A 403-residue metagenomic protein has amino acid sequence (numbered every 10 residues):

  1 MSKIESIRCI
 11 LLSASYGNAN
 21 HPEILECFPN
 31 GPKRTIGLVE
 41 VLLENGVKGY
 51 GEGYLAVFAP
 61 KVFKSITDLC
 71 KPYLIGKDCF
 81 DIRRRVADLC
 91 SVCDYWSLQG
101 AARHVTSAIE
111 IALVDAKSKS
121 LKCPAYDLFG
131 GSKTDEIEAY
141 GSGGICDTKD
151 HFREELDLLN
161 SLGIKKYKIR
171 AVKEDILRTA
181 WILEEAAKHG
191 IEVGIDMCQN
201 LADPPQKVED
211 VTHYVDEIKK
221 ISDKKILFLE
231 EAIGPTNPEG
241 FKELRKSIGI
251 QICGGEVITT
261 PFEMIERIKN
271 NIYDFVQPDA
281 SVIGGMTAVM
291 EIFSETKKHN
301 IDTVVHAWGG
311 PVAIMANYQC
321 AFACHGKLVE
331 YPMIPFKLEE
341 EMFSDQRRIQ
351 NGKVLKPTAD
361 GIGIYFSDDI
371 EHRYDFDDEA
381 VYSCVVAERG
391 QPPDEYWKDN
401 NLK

Functional and structural regions predicted by a protein language model:
M1-L38, Y54-A59, I75-C79, L89: Motif-centric detector for short Cys/His coordination patterns
S2-L12, Y16-A19, G31, G310-K403: Flexible C-terminal active-site loop/helix
G37-E44, R347: Short beta-strand elements
L42-S120, E395, L402: Metal- or metallocofactor-binding catalytic centers and their adjacent structured scaffolds across diverse enzyme
G46, C70, I109, K122 (+5 more regions): Conserved, mostly hydrophobic/aromatic
A101, T106, E110-C146: Glycine-rich, aromatic-flanked loop segments that form ligand/cofactor-binding clefts across common enzyme folds
G130, D135-E243, S247-I248: Metal-dependent enolase-superfamily TIM-barrel catalytic cores that perform enediolate-based chemistry
K225, G234-C253, I258-Y365: Shared catalytic-loop signature of beta/alpha-barrel
